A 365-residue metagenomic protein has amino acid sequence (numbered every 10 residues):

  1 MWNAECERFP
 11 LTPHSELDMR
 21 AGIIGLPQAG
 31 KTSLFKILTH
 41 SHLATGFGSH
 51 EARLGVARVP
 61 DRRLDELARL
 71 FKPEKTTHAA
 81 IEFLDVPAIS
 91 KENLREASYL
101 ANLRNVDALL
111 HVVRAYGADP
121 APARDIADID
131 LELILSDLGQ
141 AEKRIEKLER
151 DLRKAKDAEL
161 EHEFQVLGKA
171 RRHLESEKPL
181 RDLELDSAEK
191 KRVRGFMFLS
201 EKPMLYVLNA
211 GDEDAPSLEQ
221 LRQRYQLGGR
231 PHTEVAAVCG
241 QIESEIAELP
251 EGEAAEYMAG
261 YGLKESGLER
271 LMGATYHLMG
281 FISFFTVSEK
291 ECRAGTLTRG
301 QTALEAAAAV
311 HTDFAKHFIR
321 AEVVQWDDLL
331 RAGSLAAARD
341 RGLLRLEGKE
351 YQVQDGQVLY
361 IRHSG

Functional and structural regions predicted by a protein language model:
C6-G25, A29-F35, K147-G365: C-terminal-of-GTPase-core extension/linker across diverse P-loop GTPases
L11-V113: Conserved G1/Walker A P-loop phosphate-binding module
H40, R69, L131, A309-T312: Short, intrinsically disordered, mixed-charge
G46-F47, A121-R124, L218-Q220: Short amphipathic alpha-helical segments
A57-L64, T77-A80, N93-E96, L100-D107 (+8 more regions): Amphipathic alpha-helical transducer elements in NTP-driven molecular machines
R58, P87-N93, D107-Q140, E146-K156 (+2 more regions): Conserved Switch II/interswitch segment of TRAFAC-class P-loop GTPases
